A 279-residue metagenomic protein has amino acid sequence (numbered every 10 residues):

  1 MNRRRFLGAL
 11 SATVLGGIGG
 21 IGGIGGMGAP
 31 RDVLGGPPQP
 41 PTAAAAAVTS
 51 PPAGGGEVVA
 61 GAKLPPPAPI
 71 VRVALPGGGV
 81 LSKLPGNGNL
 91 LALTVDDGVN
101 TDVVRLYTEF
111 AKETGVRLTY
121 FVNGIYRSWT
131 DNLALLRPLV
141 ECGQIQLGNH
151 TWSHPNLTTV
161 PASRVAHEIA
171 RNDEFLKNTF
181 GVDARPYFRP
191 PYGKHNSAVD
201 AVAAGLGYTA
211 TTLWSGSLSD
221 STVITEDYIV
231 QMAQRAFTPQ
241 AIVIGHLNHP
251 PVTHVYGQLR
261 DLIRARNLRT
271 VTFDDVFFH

Functional and structural regions predicted by a protein language model:
N2-L93, N100-L106, A134-L136, Y228 (+2 more regions): N-terminal pre-catalytic segment of deacetylase/amide-hydrolase enzymes
G56-N149, S153-N156, R164, E168 (+2 more regions): Active-site beta->alpha N-cap acidic-glycine motif
V95-D97, V122-G124, N149-T151, P190-Y192 (+3 more regions): A cross-domain feature marking catalytic cores of carbohydrate-active enzymes and several ubiquitous metabolic/repair
G98-D102, N123-N132, N156-V160, R189-H195 (+2 more regions): Acidic-and-aromatic substrate-binding clefts and catalytic sites of carbohydrate-active enzymes
R105, E109, S163, H167-A170 (+6 more regions): Solvent-exposed, polar/charged alpha-helical surfaces in well-ordered, non-transmembrane soluble domains, broadly
E141-G148, A170, A201-T212: A structural motif
K194-F237, L268-H279: His/Asp/Glu-enriched short active-site or ligand-binding loop at hydrolase and phosphoryl-transfer sites
